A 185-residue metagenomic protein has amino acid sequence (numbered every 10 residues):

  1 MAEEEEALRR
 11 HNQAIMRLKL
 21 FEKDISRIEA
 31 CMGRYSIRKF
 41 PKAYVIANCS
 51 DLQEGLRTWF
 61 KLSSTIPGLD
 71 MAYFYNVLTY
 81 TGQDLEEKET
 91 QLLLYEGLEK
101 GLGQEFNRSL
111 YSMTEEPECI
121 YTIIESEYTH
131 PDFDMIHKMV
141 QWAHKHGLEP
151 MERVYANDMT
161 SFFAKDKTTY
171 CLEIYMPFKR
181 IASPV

Functional and structural regions predicted by a protein language model:
A2-V185: A solvent-exposed interaction/effector surface
